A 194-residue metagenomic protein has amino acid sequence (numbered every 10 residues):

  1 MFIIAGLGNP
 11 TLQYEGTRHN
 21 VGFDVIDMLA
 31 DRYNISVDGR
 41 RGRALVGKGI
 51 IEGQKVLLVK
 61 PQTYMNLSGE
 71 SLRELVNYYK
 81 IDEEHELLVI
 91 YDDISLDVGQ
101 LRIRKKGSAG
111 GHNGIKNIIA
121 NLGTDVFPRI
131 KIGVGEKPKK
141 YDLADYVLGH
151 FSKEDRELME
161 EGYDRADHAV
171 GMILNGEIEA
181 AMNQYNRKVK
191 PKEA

Functional and structural regions predicted by a protein language model:
F2-K106, K116-A120, T124-I130, K137-D142 (+2 more regions): Nucleotide and nucleotide-moiety/phosphate-recognizing core
A109: Phosphate- and other anionic-substrate recognition elements at nucleic-acid/protein interfaces
